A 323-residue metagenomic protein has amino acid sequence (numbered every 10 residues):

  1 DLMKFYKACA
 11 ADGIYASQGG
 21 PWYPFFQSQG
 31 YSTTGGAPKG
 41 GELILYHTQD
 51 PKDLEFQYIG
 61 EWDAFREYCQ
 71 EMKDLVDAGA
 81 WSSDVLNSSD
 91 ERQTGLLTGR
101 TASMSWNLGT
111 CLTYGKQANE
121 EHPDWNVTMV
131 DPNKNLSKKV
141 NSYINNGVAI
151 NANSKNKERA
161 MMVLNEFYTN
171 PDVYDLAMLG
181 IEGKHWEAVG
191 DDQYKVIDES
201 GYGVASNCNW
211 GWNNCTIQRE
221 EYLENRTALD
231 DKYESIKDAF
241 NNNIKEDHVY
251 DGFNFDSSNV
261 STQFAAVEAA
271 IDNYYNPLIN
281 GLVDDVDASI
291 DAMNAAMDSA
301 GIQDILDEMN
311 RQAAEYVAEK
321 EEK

Functional and structural regions predicted by a protein language model:
D1-K323: Extracytoplasmic/secretory soluble proteins
